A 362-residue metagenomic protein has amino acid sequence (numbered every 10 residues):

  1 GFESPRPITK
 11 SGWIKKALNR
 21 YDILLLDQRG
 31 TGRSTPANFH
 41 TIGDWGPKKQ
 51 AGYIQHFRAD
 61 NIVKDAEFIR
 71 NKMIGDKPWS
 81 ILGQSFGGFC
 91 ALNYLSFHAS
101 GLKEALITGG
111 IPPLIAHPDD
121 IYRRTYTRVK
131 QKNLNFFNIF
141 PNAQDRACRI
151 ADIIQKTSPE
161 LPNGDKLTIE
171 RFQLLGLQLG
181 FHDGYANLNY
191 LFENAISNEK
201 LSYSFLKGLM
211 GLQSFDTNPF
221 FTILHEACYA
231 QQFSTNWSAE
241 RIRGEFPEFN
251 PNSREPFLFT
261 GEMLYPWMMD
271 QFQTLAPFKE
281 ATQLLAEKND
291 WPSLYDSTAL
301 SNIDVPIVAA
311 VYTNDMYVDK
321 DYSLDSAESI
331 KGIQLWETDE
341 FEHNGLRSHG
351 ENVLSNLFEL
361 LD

Functional and structural regions predicted by a protein language model:
G1-N163, T274, K279, P292-A299 (+3 more regions): Gly/Pro-rich cap/lid or specificity-loop segments adjacent to the active site
L102, I330-I333: Core-facing hydrophobic residues within beta-strands of well-ordered domains
P159-K288: Alpha/beta-hydrolase fold active-site neighborhood
H182, T313-Y317: Acidic catalytic loop of the alpha/beta-hydrolase fold
L191-E193, D319-E328: Short alpha-helix in the alpha/beta-hydrolase fold that links the catalytic acid
I303, V308-V311: Short beta-strand/loop motif that positions the catalytic acidic residue of the alpha/beta-hydrolase fold
